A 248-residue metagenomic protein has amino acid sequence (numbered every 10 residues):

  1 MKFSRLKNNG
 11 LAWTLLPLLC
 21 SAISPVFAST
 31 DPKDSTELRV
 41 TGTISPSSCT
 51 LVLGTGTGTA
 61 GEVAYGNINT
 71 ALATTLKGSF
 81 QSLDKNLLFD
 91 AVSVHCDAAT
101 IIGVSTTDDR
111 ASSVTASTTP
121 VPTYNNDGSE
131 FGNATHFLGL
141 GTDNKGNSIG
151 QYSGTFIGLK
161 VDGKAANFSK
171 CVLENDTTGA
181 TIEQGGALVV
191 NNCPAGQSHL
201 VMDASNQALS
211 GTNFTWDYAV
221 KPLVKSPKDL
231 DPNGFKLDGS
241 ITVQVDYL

Functional and structural regions predicted by a protein language model:
K2-L6, F27-L248: Mature extracellular/passenger domains of Gram-negative fimbrial/pilin and adhesin proteins
A12-A22: Bacterial N-terminal signal peptides
